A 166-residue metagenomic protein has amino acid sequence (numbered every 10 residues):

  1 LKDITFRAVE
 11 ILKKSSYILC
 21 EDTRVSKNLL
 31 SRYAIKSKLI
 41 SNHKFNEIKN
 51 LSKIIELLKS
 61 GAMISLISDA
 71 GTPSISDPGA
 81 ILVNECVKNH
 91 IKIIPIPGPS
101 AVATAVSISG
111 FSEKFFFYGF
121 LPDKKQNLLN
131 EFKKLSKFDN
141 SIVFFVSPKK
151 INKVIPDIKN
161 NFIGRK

Functional and structural regions predicted by a protein language model:
L1, D69-P73, P148-K150: Short glycine-rich anion-binding loops that position phosphate/pyrophosphate groups of nucleotides and phosphorylated
L1-F45: Glycine-rich, flexible N-terminal cofactor/catalytic loop recognition
V9-E10, I55-K59, A80, N84 (+1 more regions): Alpha-helical segments flanking ligand/cofactor-binding loops in enzyme cores
L12-I18, H90-I94, N140-I142: Short active-site oxyanion
E21, N42, I67-D69, I94-I96 (+1 more regions): Structural motif
F45-I54: Glycine-rich, highly charged phosphate/nucleotide-binding loops
K59-Y118: Short glycine-cluster motifs
A103-K166: Beta-strand/loop-alpha-helix module characteristic of Rossmann-like adenine-cofactor folds
